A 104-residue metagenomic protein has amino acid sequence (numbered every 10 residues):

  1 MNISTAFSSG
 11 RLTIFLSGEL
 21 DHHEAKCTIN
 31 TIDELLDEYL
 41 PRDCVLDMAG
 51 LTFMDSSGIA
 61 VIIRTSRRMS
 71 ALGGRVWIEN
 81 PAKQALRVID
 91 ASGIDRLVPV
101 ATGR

Functional and structural regions predicted by a protein language model:
N2-N30: STAS-typified acidic loop motif
E19-V98: Amphipathic alpha-helical interaction surfaces in cytosolic regulatory modules
P99-G103: Short acidic-hydrophobic, aromatic-tinged amphipathic segments that line or gate anion-handling sites
